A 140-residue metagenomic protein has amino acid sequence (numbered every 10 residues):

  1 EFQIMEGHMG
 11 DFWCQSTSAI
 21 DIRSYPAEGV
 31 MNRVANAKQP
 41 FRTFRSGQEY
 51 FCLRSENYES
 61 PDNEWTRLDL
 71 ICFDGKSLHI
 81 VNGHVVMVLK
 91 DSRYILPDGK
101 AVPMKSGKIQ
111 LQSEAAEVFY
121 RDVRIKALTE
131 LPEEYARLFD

Functional and structural regions predicted by a protein language model:
E1-D140: Carbohydrate-interacting regions of secretory-pathway proteins
